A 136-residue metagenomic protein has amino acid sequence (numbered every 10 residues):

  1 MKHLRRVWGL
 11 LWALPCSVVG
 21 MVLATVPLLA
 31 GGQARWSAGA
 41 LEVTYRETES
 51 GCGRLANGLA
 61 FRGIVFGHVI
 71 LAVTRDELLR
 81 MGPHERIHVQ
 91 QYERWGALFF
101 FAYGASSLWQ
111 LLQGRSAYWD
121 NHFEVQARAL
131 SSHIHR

Functional and structural regions predicted by a protein language model:
K2-F61, W95, F99-R136: Metalloprotease/metallohydrolase-associated module, dominated by Zn2+-dependent proteases
G58-P83, E93: Short pre-active-site segment immediately N-terminal to the catalytic Zn-binding motif
P83-Q90, F100-G104: Conserved binding-pocket/active-site segment within a compact domain
